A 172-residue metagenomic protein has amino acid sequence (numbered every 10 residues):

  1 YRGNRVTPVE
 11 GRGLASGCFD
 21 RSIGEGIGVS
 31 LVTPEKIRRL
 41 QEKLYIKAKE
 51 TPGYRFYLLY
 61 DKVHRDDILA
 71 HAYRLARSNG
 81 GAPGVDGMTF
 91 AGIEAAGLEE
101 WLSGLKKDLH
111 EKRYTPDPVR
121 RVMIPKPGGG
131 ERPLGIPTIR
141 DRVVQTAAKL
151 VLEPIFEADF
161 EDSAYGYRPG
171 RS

Functional and structural regions predicted by a protein language model:
Y1-E10: Intrinsically disordered, low-structural-confidence terminal and linker regions
A15-G26, S30-S172: Conserved pre-catalytic core of RNA-dependent polymerases
